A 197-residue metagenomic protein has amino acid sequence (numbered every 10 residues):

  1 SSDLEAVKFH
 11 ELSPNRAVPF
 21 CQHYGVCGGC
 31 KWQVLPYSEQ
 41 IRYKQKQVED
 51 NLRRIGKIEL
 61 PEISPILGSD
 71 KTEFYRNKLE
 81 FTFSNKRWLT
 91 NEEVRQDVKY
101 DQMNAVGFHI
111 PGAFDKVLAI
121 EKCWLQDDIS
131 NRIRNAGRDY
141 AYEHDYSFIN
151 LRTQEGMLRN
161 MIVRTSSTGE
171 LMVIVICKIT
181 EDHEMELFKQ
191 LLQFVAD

Functional and structural regions predicted by a protein language model:
S2-D197: Accessory RNA-recognition modules of RNA-modification enzymes
